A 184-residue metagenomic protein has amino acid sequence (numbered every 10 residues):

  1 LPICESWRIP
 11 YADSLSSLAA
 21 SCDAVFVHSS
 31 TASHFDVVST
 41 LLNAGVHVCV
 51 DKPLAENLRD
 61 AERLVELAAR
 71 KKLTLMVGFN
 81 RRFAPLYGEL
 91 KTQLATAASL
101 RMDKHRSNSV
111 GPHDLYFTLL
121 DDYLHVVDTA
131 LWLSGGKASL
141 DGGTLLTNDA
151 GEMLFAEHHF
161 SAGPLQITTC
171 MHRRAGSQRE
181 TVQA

Functional and structural regions predicted by a protein language model:
W7-C49, P53-V65: Beta-loop-alpha module in the N-terminal Rossmann-like domain of NAD(P)-dependent dehydrogenases, especially those
D13, S29, V50, V77-F79 (+2 more regions): Short loop/edge segments at beta-strand edges and connector loops that shape dinucleotide/nucleotide cofactor-binding
S16, G88, T92, V127-L131: Active-site phosphate/pyrophosphate- and oxyanion-stabilizing loops and adjacent acidic/basic residues in soluble
A32, A55-G111: A contiguous active-site-proximal alpha/beta segment in oxidoreductase catalytic domains
N108-R179: Rossmann-like dinucleotide-binding domain that binds NAD(P)(H)
